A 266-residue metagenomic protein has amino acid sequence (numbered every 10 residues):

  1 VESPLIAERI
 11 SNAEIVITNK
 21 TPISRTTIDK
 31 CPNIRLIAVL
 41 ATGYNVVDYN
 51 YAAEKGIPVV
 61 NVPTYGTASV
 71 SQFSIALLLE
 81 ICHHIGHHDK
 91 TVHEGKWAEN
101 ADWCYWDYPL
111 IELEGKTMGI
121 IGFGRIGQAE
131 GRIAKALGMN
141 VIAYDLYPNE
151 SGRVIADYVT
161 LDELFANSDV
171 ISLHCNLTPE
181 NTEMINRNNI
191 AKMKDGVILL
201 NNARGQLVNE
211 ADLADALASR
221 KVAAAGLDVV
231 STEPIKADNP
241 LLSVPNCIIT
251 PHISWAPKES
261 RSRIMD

Functional and structural regions predicted by a protein language model:
V1-V60, A166, N186: An N-terminal-biased, well-structured beta-alpha scaffold segment characteristic of Rossmann-like dinucleotide-binding
N19, L40, L77, H174-L177 (+1 more regions): Short, well-ordered coil/turn residues at beta-beta hairpins and beta-strand->alpha-helix junctions within
S24-I28, N140-I142, L146-P240: Rossmann-like adenosine-cofactor binding region
P63-T117: Phosphate-binding beta-alpha-beta segment of Rossmann-like dinucleotide-binding domains, i.e., the NAD(P)
F123-G124: Glycine-rich Rossmann-fold phosphate-binding loop(s) that bind the pyrophosphate of adenine dinucleotide cofactors
G127-Q128: N-terminal Rossmann-fold NAD(P) dinucleotide-binding loop
I253-D266: A conserved FAD-binding loop/helix module that cradles the flavin
